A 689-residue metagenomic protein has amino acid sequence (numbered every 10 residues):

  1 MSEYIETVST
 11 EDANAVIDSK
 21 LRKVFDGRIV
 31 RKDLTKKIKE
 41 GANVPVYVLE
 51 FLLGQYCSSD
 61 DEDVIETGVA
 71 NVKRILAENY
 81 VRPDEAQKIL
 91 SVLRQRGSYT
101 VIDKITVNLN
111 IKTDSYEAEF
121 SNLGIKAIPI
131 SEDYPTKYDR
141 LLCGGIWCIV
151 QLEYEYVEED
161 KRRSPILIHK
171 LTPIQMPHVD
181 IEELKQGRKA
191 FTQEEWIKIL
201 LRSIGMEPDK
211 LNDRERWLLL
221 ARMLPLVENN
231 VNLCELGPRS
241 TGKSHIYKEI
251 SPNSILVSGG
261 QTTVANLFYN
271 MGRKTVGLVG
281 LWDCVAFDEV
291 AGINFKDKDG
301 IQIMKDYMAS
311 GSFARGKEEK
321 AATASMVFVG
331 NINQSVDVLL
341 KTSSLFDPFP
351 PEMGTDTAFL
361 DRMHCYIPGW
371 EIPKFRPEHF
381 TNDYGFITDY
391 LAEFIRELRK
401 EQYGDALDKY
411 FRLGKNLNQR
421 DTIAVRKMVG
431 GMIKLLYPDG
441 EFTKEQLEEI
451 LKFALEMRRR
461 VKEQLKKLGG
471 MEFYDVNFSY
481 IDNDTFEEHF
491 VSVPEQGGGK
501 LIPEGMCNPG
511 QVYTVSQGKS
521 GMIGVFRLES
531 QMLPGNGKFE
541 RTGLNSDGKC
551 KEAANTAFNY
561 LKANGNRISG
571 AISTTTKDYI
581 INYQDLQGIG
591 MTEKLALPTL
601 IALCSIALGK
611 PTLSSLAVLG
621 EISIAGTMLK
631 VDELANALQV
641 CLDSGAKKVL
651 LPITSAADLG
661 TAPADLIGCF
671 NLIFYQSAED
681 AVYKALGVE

Functional and structural regions predicted by a protein language model:
S2-S203: Extended, charged/polar low-complexity intrinsically disordered regions
E183-W217, L544-K551, K630-E633: Dynamic helix-loop-helix/coil hinge segments at AAA+ ATPase domain boundaries and subdomain interfaces
L201-D209, S258-G259, V618-T627: Short, basic, glycine/proline-bearing loop/turn elements
E207-D347, D361, D475-Q496: Conserved ASCE/P-loop NTPase catalytic core
V231, W282, A322-S325, F359-C365 (+3 more regions): Short glycine-/polar-rich loops that comprise or flank the Walker A/P-loop and associated switch/sensor motifs
E319-M326, N331-L436, G440: Phosphate-sensing "switch" segment of ASCE/P-loop ATPases
F375-H379, D405-I481, F486-E504, G590: C-terminal helical "lid" subdomain and adjoining coupling/linker elements of P-loop NTPases
G497-E689: Peripheral, non-AAA+ core regions of ATP-driven protein-machinery
